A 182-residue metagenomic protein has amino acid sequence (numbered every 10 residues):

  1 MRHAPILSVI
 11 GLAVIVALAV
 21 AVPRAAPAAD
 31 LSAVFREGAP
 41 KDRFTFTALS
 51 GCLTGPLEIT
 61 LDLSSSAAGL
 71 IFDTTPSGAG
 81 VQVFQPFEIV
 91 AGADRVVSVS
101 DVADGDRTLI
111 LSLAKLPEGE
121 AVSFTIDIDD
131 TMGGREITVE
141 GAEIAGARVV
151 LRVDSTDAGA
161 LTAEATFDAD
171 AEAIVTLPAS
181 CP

Functional and structural regions predicted by a protein language model:
M1-A4: Positively charged n-region of N-terminal signal peptides that target proteins for export
V9-V20: Bacterial N-terminal signal peptides
V22-A28: Sec/Tat signal peptide C-region and signal peptidase I cleavage site
A33-L53, D62-S66: Short beta-strand elements of extracellular/lumenal beta-sandwich folds
G38-P40, G105-R107, A171-A173: Ser/Thr- and Asn-enriched, surface-exposed coil loops between beta-strands
F44, K115-V153: Surface-exposed, acidic/Ser/Thr-rich flexible loop segments
C52-T125: Structured domain cores in non-transmembrane regions
E136-P182: Glycine-rich, aromatic-bearing surface loops/beta-hairpins
